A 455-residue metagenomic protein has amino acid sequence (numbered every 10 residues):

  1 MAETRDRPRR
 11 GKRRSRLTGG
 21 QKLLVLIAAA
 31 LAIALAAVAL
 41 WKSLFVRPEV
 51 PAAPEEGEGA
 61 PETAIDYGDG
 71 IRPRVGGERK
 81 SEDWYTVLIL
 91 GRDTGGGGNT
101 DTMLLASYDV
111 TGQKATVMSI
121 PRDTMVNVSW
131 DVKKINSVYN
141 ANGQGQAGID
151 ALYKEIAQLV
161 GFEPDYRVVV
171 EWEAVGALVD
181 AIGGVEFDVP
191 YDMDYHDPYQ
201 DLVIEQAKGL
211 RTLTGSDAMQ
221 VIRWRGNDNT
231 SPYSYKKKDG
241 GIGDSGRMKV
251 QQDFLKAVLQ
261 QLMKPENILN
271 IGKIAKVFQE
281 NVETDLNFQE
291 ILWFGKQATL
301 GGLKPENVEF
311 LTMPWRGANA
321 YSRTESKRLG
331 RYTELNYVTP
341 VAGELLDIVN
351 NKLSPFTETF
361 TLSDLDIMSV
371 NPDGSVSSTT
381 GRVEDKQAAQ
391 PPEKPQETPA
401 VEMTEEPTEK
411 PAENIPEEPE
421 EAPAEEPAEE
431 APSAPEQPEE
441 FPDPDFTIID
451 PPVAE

Functional and structural regions predicted by a protein language model:
A2-K410, N414-A422, E426-E429, E436-E455: Non-catalytic, solvent-exposed segments at the cell envelope interface
